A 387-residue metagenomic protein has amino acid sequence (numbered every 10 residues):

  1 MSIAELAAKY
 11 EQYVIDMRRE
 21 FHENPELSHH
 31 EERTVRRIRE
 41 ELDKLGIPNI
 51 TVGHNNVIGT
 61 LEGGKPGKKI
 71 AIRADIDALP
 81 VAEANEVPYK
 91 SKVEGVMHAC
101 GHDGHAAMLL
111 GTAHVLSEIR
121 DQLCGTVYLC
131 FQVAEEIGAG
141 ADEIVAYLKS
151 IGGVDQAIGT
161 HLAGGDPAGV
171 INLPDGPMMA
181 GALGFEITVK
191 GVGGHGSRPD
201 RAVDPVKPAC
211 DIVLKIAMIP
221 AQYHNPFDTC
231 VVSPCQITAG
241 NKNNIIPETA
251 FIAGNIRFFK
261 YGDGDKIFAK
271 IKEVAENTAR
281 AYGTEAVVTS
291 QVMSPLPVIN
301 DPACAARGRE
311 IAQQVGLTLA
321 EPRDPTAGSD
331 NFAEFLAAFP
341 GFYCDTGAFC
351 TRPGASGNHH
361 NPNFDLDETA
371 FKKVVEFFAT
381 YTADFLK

Functional and structural regions predicted by a protein language model:
M1-H98, A107, H114-L123: Acidic/His- and Gly-rich active-site-bordering loop/insert found across diverse amide/peptide-bond hydrolases
Y10-Y13, M17, H30, T34-E41 (+16 more regions): General structural feature for long, well-ordered alpha-helical segments within catalytic domains of soluble enzymes
F21, G59, I72, H102 (+8 more regions): Divalent metal-coordination and catalytic microenvironments
H22-N24, H29, H98, H102-H105 (+3 more regions): Histidine-centered active-site/metal-ligand motif
A71-R73, A82, F185, Y343-F349: Non-cysteine beta-strand/loop elements that form the S-adenosyl-L-methionine
L79-V81, E86-M97, D103-G104, L116-P247 (+1 more regions): Histidine/acidic-residue-rich, glycine-tolerant segments that coordinate divalent metal ions
C210-K387: Metal-dependent amide/peptide-bond hydrolase catalytic core, centered on the "pita-bread" metallohydrolase fold
